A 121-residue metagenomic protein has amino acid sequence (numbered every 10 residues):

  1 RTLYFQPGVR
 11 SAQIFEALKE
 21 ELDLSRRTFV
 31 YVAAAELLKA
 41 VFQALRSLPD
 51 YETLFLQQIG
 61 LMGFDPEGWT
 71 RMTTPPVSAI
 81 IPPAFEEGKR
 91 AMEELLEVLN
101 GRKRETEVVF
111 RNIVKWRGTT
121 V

Functional and structural regions predicted by a protein language model:
R1-Q13: Short beta-strand elements in bilobed, periplasmic/extracellular small-molecule ligand-binding domains
L18-A33, K39-V121: Flexible loop/turn connectors
